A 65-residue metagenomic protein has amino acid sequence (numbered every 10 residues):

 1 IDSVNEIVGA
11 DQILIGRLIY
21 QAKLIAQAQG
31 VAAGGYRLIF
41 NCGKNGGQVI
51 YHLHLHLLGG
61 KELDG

Functional and structural regions predicted by a protein language model:
I1-G65: HIT superfamily nucleotide-processing domains
